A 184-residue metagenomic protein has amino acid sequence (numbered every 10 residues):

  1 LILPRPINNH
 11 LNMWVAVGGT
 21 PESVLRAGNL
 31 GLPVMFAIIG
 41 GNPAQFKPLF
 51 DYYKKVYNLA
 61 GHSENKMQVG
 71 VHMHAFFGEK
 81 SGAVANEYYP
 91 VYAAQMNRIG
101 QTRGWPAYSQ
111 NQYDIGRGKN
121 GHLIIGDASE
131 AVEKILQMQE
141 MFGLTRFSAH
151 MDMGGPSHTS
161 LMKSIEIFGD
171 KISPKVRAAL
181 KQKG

Functional and structural regions predicted by a protein language model:
L1-I2, A44-L144, R177-G184: An alpha-helical appendage that flanks or caps ligand/catalytic pockets
L1-L32: Internal, glycine-rich beta/alpha segment that forms the wall or movable "lid" of small-molecule/cofactor binding
M13, A27, Y53, V84 (+3 more regions): Conserved, mostly hydrophobic/aromatic
M13-A16, V34-A37, M67-M73, F147-A149: Hydrophobic faces of well-ordered beta-strands that scaffold small-molecule active sites in alpha/beta enzyme cores
G19, G40, A75-F77, M153-G155: Active-site-proximal loop/turn and secondary-structure-junction residues that shape catalytic pockets, frequently
P33-V34, N42: Flexible, glycine-rich active-site loops centered on histidine and acidic residues that chelate a metal or position
A128-I167: Long, low-complexity C-terminal extensions of enzymes
E166-L180: Alpha-helix-loop-beta-strand connector modules within alpha/beta enzyme cores
